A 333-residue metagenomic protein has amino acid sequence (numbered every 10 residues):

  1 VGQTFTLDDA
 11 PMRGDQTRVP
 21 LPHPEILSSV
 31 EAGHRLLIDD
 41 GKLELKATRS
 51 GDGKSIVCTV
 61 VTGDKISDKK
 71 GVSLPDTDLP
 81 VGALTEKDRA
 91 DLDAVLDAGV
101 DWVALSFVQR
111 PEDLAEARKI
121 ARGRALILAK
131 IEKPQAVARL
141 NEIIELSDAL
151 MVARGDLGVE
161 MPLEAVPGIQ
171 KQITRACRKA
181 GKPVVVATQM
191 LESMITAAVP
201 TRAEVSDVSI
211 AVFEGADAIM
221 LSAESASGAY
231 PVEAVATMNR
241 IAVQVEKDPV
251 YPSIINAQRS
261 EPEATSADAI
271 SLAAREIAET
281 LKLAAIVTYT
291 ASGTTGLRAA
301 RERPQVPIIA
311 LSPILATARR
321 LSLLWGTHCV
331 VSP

Functional and structural regions predicted by a protein language model:
V1-P333: Non-catalytic helical/linker scaffolds that mediate oligomerization, partner binding, and domain coupling around large
